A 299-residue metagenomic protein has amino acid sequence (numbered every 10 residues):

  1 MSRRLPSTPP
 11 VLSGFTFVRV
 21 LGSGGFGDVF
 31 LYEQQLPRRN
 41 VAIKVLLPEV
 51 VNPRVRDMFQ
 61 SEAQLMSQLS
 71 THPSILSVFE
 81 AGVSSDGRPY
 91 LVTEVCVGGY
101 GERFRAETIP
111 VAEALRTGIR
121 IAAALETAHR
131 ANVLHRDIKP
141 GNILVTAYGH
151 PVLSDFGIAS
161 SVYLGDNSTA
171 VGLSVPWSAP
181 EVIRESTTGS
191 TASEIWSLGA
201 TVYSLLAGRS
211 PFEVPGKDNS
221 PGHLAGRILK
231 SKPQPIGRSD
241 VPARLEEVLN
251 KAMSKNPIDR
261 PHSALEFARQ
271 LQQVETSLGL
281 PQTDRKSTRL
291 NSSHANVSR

Functional and structural regions predicted by a protein language model:
V18-G24, V29: Protein kinase glycine-rich loop
L47-L69: AlphaC helix of the eukaryotic protein kinase fold
E80-G82: A short, aromatic-enriched beta-strand patch in the conserved N-lobe beta-sheet of the protein kinase catalytic domain
D86-G99, R103: Conserved short submotifs of the Hanks-type protein kinase catalytic core that shape the nucleotide-binding pocket
T117-G118: Activation segment signature within eukaryotic-like protein kinase domains
I121-V133: Protein kinase catalytic-loop region centered on the HRD/HxD motif
R260: Conserved HRD-motif arginine in the catalytic loop of eukaryotic-like protein kinases
